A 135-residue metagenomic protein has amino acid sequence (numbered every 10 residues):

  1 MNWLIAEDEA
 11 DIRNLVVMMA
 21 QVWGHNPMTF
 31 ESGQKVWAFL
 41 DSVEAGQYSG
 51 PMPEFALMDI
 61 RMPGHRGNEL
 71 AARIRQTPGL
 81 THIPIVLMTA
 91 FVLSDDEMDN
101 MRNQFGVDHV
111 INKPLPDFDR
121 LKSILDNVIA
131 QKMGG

Functional and structural regions predicted by a protein language model:
E7: Conserved acidic carboxylate
A10-K35: Two-component/phosphorelay signaling modules centered on CheY-like receiver
T29, G64-H65: Residue-level signal for the "D+5" position in two-component response regulator receiver
T29-F55: Acidic, metal-coordinating helix/loop segments flanking the phosphotransfer/catalytic sites of two-component signaling
D59: Active-site residues of response regulator receiver
P63-G64, L93: The feature encodes the CheY-like receiver
M88-A90: Hydrophobic/aromatic residues positioned on beta-strands within the core alpha/beta folds
